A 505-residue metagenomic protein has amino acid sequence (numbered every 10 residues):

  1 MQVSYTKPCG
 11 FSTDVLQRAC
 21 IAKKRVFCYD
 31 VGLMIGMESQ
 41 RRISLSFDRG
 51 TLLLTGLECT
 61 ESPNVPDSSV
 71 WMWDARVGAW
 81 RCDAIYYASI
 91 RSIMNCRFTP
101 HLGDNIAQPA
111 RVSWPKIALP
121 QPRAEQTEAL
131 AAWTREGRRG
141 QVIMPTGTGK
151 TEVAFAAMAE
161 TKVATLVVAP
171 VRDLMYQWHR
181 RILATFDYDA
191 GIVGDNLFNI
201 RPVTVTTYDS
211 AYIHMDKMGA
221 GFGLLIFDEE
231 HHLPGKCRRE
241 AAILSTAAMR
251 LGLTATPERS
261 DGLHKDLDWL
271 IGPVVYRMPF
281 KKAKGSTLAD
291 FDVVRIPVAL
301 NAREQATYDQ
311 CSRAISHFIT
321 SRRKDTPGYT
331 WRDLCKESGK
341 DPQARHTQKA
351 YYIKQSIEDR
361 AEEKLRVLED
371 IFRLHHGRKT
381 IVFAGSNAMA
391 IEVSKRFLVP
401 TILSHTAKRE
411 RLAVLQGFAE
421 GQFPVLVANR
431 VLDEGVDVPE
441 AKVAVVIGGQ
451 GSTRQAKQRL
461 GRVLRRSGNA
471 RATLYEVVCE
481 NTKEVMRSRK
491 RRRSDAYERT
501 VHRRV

Functional and structural regions predicted by a protein language model:
S4-Y5, S12-E128: Accessory DNA-engaging acidic/polar modules
G137-A157: Walker A/P-loop
E160-A184: Conserved Walker A/P-loop ATP-binding site and its immediately adjacent core in helicase/helicase-like ATPase domains
I192, F198, A388-E392, P400-R430: Conserved helicase ATPase core of P-loop NTP-dependent helicases/translocases
H232-D290: Post-DEXD/H (motif II) to motif III coupling segment of the RecA-like Helicase ATP-binding lobe
W331-H405, R411: Conserved helicase/translocase motor-coupling segment
S452-G468: Conserved SF2 helicase motif VI
V463-S488: Conserved segment of the helicase C-terminal RecA-like domain
